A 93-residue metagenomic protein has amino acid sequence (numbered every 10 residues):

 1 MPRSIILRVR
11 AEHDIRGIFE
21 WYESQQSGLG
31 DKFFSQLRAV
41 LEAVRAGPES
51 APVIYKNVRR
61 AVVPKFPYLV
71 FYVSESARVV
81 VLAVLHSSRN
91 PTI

Functional and structural regions predicted by a protein language model:
M1-F34: Arg/Lys-rich, positively charged N-terminal/basic patches that mediate binding to nucleic acids
Q26, P48-Y55, N90-I93: Short, charge-rich, low-complexity interaction segments located in flexible loops at or near secondary-structure
D31, L69, V73-I93: Enriched for short, Lys/Arg-rich terminal
L41-R45: Short proline/glycine- and basic residue-enriched helix-capping loop/turn segments at helix->loop/beta transitions
A46-R78: Basic/aromatic recognition patch in beta-strand/loop cores that engages polyanionic ligands
